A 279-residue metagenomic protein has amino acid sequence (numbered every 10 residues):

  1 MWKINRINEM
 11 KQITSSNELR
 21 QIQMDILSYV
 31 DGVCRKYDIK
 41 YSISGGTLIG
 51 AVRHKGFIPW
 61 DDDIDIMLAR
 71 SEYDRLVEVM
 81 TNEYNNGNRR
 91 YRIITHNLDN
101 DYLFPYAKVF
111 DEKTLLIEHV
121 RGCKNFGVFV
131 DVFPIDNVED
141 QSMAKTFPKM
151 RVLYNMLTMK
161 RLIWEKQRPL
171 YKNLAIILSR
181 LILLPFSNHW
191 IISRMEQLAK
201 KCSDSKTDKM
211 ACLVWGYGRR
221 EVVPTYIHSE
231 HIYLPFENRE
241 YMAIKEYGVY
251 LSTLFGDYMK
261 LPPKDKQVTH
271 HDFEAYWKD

Functional and structural regions predicted by a protein language model:
W2-I7, K11-R35, M80-D140, K160-W164 (+3 more regions): Conserved catalytic core of two-metal-ion nucleotidyltransferases
D31-I64, L68-D74, Y226, T253-L254: Active-site nucleotide-donor binding segment shared across nucleotidyl transfer reactions
F57, E72, M156, E274-D279: Short amphipathic alpha-helical patches
V77: Helical (often loop-to-helix) elements that flank the catalytic cores of nucleotide-handling enzymes
Q141-P148: A short secondary-structure junction signal
R151-K166: Short, cationic low-complexity segments
